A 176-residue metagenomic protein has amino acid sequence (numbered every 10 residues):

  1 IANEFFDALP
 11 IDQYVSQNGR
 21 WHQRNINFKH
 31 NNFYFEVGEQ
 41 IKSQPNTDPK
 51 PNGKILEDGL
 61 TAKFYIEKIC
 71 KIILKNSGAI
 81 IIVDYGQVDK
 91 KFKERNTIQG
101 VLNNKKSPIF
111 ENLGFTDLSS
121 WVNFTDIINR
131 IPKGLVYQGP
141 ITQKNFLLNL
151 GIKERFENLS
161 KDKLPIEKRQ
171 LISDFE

Functional and structural regions predicted by a protein language model:
I1-P49, E94-N103: A mobile, often basic/glycine-rich helix-loop segment that functions as the active-site lid/recognition loop
P45-E176: Long, Lys/Arg- and hydrophobic-enriched amphipathic alpha-helices
